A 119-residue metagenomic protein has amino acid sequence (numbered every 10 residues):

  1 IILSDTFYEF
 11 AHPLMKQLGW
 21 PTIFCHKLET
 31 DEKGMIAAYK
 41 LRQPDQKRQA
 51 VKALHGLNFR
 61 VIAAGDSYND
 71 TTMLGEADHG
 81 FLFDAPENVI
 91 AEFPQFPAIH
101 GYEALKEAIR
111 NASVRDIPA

Functional and structural regions predicted by a protein language model:
I1-A119: C-terminal cap/substrate-recognition subdomain and adjoining C-terminal extension of metal-dependent phosphatase-like
